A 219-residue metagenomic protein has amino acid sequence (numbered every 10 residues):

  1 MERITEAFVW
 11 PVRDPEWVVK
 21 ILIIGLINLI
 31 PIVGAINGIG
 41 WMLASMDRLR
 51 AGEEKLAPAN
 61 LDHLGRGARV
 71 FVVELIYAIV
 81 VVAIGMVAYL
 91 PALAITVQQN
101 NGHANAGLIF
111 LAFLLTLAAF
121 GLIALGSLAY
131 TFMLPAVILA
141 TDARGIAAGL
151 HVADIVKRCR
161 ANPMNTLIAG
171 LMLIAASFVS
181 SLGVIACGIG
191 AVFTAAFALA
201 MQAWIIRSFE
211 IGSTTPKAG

Functional and structural regions predicted by a protein language model:
M1-L26, N37-I76, I138-L173, A198-G219: Membrane-interface extramembranous regions at the lipid-water interface
A7, N101-A104, T116: Subset-of-secretome marker
P15-E16, G102-F110: Short charge-dense sequence patches
N28-R50, V82, G107-G149, S177-P216: Selective recognition of hydrophobic, aromatic-rich stretches within alpha-helical transmembrane segments of polytopic
L29, V97, L173-I174: Short, flexible beta-strand-to-coil junctions
A35, V81-G102, S180-I185: Juxtamembrane "helix exit" motif at the C-terminal ends of alpha-helical transmembrane segments in multi-pass membrane
V70, E74-M86, S127, N165-V184: Hydrophobic alpha-helical transmembrane segments in multi-pass membrane proteins
